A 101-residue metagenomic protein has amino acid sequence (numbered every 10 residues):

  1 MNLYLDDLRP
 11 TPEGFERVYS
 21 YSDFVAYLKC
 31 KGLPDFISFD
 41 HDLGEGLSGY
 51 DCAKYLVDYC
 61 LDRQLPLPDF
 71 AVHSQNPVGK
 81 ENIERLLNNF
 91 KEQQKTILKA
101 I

Functional and structural regions predicted by a protein language model:
M1-I101: Catalytic phosphate/metal-binding cores of nucleic-acid and nucleotide-processing enzymes, i.e., regions that mediate
